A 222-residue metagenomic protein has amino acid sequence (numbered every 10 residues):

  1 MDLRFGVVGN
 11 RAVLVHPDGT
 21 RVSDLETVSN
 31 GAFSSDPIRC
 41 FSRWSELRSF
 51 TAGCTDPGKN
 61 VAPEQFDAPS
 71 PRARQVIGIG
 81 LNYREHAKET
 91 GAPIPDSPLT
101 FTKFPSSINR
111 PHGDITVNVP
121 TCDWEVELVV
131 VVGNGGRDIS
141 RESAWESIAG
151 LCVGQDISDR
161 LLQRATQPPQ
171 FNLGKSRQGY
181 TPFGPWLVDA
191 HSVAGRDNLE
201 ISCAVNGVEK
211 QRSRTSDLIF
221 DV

Functional and structural regions predicted by a protein language model:
M1-D2, V7-V8, L14, E125-G135 (+1 more regions): C-terminal structural segment of proteins
M1-P98, H191-A194, S202: N-terminal non-catalytic cap/leader segment that marks the start of a structured domain
S49, K59-Q65, H86, A92 (+1 more regions): Catalytic-pocket segment enriched in acidic/His residues
F66-A68, E89-G91, D114-C122, L128 (+3 more regions): A generic local secondary-structure boundary/capping motif
A92-P111, W124: Structural signature of FAD isoalloxazine-binding scaffolds in flavoprotein oxidoreductases
K103-P105, H112, V126-L128, V132-N134 (+3 more regions): Short, structured patches in soluble enzyme cores that scaffold and shape functional sites
